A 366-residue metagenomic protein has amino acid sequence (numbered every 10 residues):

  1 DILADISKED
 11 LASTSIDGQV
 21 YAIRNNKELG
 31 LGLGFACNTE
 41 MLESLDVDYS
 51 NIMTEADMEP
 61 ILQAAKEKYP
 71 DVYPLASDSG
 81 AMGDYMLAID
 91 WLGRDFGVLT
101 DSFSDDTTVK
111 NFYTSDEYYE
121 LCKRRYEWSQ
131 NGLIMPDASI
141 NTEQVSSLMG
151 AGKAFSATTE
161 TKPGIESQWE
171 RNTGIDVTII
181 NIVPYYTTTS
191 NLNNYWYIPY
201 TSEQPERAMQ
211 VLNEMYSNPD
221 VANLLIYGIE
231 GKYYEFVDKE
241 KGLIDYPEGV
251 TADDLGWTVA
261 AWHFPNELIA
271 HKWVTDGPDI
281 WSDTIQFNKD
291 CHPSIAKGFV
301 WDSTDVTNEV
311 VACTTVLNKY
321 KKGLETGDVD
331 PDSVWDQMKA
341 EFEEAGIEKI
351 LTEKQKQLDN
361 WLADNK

Functional and structural regions predicted by a protein language model:
D1-K366: Extracytoplasmic/secretory soluble proteins
